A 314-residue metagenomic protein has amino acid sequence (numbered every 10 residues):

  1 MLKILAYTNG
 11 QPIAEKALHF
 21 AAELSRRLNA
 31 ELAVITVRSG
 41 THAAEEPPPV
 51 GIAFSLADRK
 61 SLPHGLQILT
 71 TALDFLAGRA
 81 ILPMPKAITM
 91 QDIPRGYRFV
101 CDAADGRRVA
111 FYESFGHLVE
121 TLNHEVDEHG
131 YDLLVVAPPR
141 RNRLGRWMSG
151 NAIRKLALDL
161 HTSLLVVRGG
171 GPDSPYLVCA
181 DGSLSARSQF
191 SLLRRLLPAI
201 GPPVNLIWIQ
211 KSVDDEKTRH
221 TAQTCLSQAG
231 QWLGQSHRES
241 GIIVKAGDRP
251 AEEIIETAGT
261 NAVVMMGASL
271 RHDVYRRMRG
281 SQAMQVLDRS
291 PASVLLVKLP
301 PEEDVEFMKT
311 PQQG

Functional and structural regions predicted by a protein language model:
M1-L62, G171-I243, V263, L299-E302 (+1 more regions): Small/aliphatic-rich secondary-structure junction motif
A14, L18-F20, S25-R27, S114-P172 (+1 more regions): Gly/Ser-rich helix-loop-strand patches that form or flank binding pockets for ribonucleotide-derived cofactors
A21, A72, L122, L193 (+3 more regions): Aromatic/hydrophobic pocket-lining residues that form π-stacking "cages" and hydrophobic walls in ligand
E45, W147, Q189, E216-H220 (+3 more regions): Short, well-ordered secondary-structure micro-motifs
P48-L56, K60, H64, F75-L82 (+1 more regions): His/Asp/Glu-rich metal-coordinating catalytic cores of metallo-dependent phosphodiesterases/hydrolases acting on
I88-G96, V100-T121, K245-A251: Charged docking surfaces used in two-component/phosphorelay signaling
G106-F111, L164, E239-V244, V294: Generic structural signal for residues in well-ordered beta-strands
S227-Q231, A246-A258: A short, acidic, amphipathic alpha-helical segment used as a generic capping/interface helix at domain edges
